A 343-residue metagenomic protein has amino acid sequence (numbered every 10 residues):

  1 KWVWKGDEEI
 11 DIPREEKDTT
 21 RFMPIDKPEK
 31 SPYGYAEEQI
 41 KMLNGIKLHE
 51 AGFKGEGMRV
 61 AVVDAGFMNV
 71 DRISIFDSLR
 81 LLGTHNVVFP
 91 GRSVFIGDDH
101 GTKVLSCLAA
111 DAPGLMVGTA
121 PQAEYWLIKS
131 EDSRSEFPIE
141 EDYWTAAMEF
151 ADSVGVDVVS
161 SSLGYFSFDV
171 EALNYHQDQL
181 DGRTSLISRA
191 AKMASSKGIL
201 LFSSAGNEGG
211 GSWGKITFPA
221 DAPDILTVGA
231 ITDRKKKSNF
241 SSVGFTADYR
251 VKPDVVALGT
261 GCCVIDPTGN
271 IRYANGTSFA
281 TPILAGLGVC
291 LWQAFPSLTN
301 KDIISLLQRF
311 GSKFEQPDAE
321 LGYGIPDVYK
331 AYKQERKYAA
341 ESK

Functional and structural regions predicted by a protein language model:
K1-Q39, I46-H49, P223: Autoinhibitory propeptides
W4, W126, S160, L200-F202 (+3 more regions): Structural detector of well-ordered beta-strand residues that form the stable sheet scaffold of enzyme domains
E9-I10, A65-N69, A112-G114, E131-S135 (+7 more regions): Solvent-exposed loop/turn segments at secondary-structure junctions within structured extracellular/periplasmic domains
A36, I46-H85, G91-E140, V154-D157 (+6 more regions): Subtilisin-like serine protease catalytic core
H49, D111, L127-D221, A247-R250 (+3 more regions): Substrate-binding/access-modulating region of protease and related hydrolase catalytic domains
D71-R72, F76-T84, A230-S278, E315: Catalytic-core environment of secreted peptidases
L105-L108, I128-D132, D157, K215 (+3 more regions): Hydrolase catalytic cores
G206, K330-K343: Secreted peptidase-domain scaffold signal
